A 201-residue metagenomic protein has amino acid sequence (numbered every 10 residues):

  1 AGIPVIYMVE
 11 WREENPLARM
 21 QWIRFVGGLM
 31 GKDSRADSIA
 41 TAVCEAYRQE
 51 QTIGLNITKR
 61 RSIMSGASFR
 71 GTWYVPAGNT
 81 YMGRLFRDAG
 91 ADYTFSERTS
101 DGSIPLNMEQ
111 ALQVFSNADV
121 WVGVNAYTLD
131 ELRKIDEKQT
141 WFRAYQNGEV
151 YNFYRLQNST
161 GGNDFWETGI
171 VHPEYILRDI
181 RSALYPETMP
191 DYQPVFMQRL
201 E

Functional and structural regions predicted by a protein language model:
A1, L106-N117: Short helices/loops that flank or line small-molecule/ion binding pockets
A1-P16: Long, hydrophobic, well-ordered secondary-structure blocks that form the structural core and pocket-lining surfaces
I3, G27-R35, C44-L55, R87-A91 (+2 more regions): Sec-exported extracytoplasmic/periplasmic mature domains
E13-G31, R35-S38, G123-E201: Structured C-terminal subdomain patch of bacterial secreted/periplasmic proteins
R35-A89: Basic- and aromatic-lined ligand-binding clefts that recognize polyanionic substrates
E45-Q49, P105-A111, R133-Q139: Alpha-helical scaffolding within the catalytic cores of extracellular/periplasmic polymer-degrading hydrolases
R70-W73, T94-T99, N163-I170: Active-site rim elements
M82-S103, G123-N125, Y151-Y154: His/Asp/Glu-enriched short active-site or ligand-binding loop at hydrolase and phosphoryl-transfer sites
